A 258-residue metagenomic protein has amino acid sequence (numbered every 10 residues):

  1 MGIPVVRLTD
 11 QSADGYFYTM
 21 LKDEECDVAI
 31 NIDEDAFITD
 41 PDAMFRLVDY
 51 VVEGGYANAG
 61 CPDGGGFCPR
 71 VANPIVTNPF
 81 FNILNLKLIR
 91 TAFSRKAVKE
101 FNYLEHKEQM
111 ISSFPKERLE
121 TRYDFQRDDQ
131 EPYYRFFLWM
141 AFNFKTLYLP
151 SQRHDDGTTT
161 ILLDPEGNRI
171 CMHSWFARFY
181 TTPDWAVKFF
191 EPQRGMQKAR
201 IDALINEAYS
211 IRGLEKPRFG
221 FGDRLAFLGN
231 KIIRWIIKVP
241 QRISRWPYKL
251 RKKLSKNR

Functional and structural regions predicted by a protein language model:
M1-E25: N-terminal anchoring/stem segment of glycosyltransferases
A13, D35-F37, G64-G66, R153-D156 (+1 more regions): Short, solvent-exposed loop/turn segments at secondary-structure junctions
Y18, C26, A59-D63: Internal alpha-helical scaffold/solenoid segments in large eukaryotic proteins
E24-D27, E53: Active-site acidic short loop of glycosyltransferases
C26-F37: Short beta-strand-to-loop acidic/aromatic patch adjacent to the donor-nucleotide binding site
N31, N58-P62, I83, T146-Q152: A structural signal for short, well-ordered beta-strand segments and their strand-loop junctions that often border
F37, P41-Y134: Conserved catalytic core of nucleotide-sugar-dependent glycosyltransferases
M110-R258: C-terminal catalytic/acceptor-binding lobe
